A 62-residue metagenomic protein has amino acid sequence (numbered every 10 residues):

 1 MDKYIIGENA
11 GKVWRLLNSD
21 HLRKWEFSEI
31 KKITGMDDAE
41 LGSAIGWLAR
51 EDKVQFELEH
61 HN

Functional and structural regions predicted by a protein language model:
M1-W14, H61-N62: Short alpha-helical segments that sit at the start of domains
K3-G7, R23-K24, D38: Alpha-helix N-cap/helix-initiation sites
L17-N18: Hydrophobic structural patches
H21-I33: Short acidic, hydrophobic short linear motifs in intrinsically disordered regions
G35-W47: Short amphipathic alpha-helical interaction segments
A49-E59: A short, conserved structural fragment
